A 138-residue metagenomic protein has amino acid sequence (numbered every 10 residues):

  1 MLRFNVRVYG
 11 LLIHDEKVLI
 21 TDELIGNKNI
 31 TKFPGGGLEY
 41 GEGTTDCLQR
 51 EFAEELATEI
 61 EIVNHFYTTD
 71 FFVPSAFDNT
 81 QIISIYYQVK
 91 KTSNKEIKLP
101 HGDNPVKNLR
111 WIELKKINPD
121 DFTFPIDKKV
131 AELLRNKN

Functional and structural regions predicted by a protein language model:
M1-V18, Q88: Conserved N-terminal beta-strand and adjoining loop/helix that marks the start of the Nudix/MutT-like hydrolase domain
L2-F4, I30, F77-I83, D103-V106: A generic structural micro-feature
N5, I13, F33, I60 (+1 more regions): Short connector loops at helix/strand junctions that flank enzyme active sites, especially segments positioning acidic
H14-E54: Conserved Nudix-box catalytic region and its N-terminal flanking loop in Nudix hydrolases and closely related
H14-K17, L24, K90-K95, L114-K116: Short loop segments at secondary-structure junctions
E59-T68: A short coil-to-beta-strand element that immediately follows conserved catalytic motifs
V73-I97, R110, L133: Active-site-adjacent beta-strand/loop module that shapes the phosphate/pyrophosphate-binding cleft
Q88, L99-A131: NUDIX/MutT-family hydrolases
